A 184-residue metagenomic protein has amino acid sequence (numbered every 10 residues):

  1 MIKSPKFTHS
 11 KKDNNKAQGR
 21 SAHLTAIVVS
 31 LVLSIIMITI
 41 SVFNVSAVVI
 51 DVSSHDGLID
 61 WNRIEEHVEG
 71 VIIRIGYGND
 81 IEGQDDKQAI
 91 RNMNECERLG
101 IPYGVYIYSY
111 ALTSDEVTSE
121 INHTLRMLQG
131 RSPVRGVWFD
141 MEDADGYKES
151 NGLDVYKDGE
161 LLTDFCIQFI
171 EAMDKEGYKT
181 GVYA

Functional and structural regions predicted by a protein language model:
M1-A47: Gram-positive cell-envelope targeting signals
V48-E176: Substrate-binding cleft of extracellular glycoside hydrolase catalytic domains
F169, G181-A184: Conserved acidic, small-residue-rich alpha-beta core segments centered on
